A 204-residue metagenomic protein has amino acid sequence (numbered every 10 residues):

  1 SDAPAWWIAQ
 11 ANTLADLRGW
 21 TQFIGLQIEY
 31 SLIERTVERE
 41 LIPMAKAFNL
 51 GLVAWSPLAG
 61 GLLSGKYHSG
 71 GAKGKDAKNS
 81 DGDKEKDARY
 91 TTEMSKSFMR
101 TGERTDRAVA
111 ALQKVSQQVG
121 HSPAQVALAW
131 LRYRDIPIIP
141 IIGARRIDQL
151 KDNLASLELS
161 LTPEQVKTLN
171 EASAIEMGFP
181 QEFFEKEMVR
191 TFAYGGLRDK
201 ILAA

Functional and structural regions predicted by a protein language model:
S1-E40: Glycine/proline-rich, positively charged, aromatic-decorated active-site loop/lid region on the catalytic face
P4, Y30-E34, S56-K66, W130 (+1 more regions): Glycine-rich beta-alpha junction loops
I8-A11, A45, N153: Hydrophobic packing residues within well-ordered alpha-helices of enzyme cores
L14-G19, I42-M44, S69-G74, L157-L159: Short, hinge-like loop/turn segments at secondary-structure boundaries
T21-Q27, G51-V53, P137-I141: Structural preference for beta-strand elements that scaffold enzyme active sites
M44-V115, R134-I138, P180-A204: Glycine-rich, positively charged active-site loop/lid region within alpha/beta enzyme cores that binds and organizes
P57-L58, R100-E158, E164: Conserved short secondary-structure transition element at the edge of the structured enzyme core that lines
I147-S160, Q165-A174, Q181-M188, F192-A204: C-terminal amphipathic alpha-helical "assembly" element that mediates oligomerization/partner interfaces or acts as
